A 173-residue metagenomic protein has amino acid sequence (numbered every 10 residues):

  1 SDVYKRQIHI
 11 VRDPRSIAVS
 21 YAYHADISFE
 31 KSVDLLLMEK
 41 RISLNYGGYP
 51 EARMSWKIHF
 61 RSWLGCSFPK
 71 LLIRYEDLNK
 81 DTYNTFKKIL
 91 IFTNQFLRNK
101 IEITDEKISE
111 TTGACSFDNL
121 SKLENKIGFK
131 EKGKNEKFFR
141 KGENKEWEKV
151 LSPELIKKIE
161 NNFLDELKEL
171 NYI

Functional and structural regions predicted by a protein language model:
D2-Y4: Short, small-residue-biased leader/transition segments that mark boundaries at the very start of proteins
R6-Y21, I159: Conserved phosphate-donor/acceptor-positioning beta-strand/loop module used by diverse small-molecule
D13-I17, Y23-D26, K70, E76-K80 (+3 more regions): Short, solvent-exposed loop/turn segments at secondary-structure junctions
V19-Y23, F29-S32, N84, K122-N125: Short aromatic-enriched loop/helix-cap "lid" or pocket-rim segments at secondary-structure transitions that line
I27-K88, F92-E102: PAPS-dependent sulfotransferase catalytic domain
S43-P50, L64, F92-I173: PAPS-dependent sulfotransferases, especially Golgi type II membrane carbohydrate sulfotransferases
